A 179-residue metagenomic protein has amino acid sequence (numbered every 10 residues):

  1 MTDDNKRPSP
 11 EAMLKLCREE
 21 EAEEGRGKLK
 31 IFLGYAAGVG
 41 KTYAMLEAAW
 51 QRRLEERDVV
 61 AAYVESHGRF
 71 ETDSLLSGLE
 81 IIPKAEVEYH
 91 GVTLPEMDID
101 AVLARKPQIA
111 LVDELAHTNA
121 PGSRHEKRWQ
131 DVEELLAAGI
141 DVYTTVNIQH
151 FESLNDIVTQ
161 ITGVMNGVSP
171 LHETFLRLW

Functional and structural regions predicted by a protein language model:
M1-R7: Charged, amphipathic alpha-helical linker segments immediately N-terminal to NTP-binding catalytic cores
S9-G25: Pre-Walker A adenine-sensing motif
R26-A104: Conserved P-loop
D58, K106-I109, L135-T144: Loop/turn-to-beta-strand initiation segments
E65-F70, A116-H117, V142, I148-S153: Conserved nucleotide-binding/hydrolysis micro-motifs of P-loop NTPases
E114-W129, S153-D156: Conserved ATPase-coupling elements of RecA-like P-loop NTPase cores
G122-A138, M165: Short, conserved "post-DEAD/DEAH" coupling segment immediately C-terminal to helicase motif II within the SF2/RecA-like
T144-W179: Internal gly/pro-rich beta-alpha loop/helix module that stabilizes soluble enzyme cofactors or their anionic handles
